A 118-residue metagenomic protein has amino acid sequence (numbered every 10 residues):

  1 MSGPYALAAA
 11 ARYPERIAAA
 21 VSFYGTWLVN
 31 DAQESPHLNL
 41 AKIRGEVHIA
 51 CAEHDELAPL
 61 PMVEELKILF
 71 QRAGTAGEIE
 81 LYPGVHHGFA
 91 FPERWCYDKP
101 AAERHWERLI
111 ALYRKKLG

Functional and structural regions predicted by a protein language model:
M1-L38, K42: Primarily recognizes the serine-hydrolase "nucleophile elbow" in alpha/beta-hydrolase and SGNH/GDSL folds
V21-Y24, A50, E80-P83: Alpha/beta-hydrolase-fold catalytic nucleophile elbow
N30, H54-A58: Acidic catalytic loop of the alpha/beta-hydrolase fold
S35-P36, P59-L69, E78: Short alpha-helix in the alpha/beta-hydrolase fold that links the catalytic acid
P36-A41, K67, C96-K99: Short, hinge-like loop/turn segments at secondary-structure boundaries
K42-V47, A73-A76: Short, proline-enriched alpha-helix->beta-strand connector loops that line the catalytic pocket of alpha/beta-hydrolase
I43, I49-C51, D55, Y82: Short beta-strand/loop motif that positions the catalytic acidic residue of the alpha/beta-hydrolase fold
Q71-G118: C-terminal catalytic histidine-bearing segment of alpha/beta-hydrolase fold enzymes
